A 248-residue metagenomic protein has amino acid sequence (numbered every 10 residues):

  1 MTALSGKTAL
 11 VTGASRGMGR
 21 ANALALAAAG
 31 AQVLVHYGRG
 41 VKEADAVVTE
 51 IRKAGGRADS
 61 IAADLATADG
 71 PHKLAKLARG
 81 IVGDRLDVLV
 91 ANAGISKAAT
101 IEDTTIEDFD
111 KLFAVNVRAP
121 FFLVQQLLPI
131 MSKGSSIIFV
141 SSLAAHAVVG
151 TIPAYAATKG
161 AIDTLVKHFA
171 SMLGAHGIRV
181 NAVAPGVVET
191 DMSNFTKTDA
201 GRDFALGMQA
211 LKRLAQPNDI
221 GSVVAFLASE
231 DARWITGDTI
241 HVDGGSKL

Functional and structural regions predicted by a protein language model:
T8, S15-R16: Conserved glycine-rich cofactor-binding loop
A31-A46: Conserved glycine-rich Rossmann-like NAD(P)H-binding loop of the short-chain dehydrogenase/reductase
T100-I101, T105-F113, A205: Substrate-binding pocket helix/loop in short-chain dehydrogenase/reductase
V124, T158, V166: Active-site helix of classical SDR
P129, S171-A175, R233: Alpha-helical segment proximal to the catalytic Tyr-Lys
S142: Residue(s) in the substrate-gating loop at a strand-loop-helix junction that position the organic substrate next
A182, D203-I235, G244: C-terminal helical subdomain
